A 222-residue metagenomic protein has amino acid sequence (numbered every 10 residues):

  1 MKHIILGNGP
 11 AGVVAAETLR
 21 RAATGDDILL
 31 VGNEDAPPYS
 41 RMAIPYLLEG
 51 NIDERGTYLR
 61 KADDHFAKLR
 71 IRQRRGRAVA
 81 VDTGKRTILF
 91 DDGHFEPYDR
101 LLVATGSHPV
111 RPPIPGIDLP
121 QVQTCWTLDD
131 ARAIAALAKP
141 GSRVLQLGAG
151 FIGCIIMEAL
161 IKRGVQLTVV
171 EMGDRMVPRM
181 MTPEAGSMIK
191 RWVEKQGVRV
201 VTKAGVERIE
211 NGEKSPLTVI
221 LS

Functional and structural regions predicted by a protein language model:
M1-R72, E158-E184: Beta1-alpha1 glycine-rich phosphate/pyrophosphate-binding loop at the start of Rossmann-like nucleotide-binding domains
H3-I4, L59-L145, T218-S222: FAD-binding core/adjacent interface of flavoenzyme oxidoreductases
G7-A11, W126-T127, L147-I152: Glycine-rich Rossmann-fold phosphate-binding loop(s) that bind the pyrophosphate of adenine dinucleotide cofactors
G12, R41, P45, R111 (+3 more regions): A general structural signal for well-ordered alpha-helical segments in protein cores
G25-D27, Q73-L89, E96, R163-S222: A Rossmann-like FAD-binding core segment of flavoenzymes
A36, E96, P109-V110, D130 (+4 more regions): Surface-exposed, flexible loop/turn segments at secondary-structure boundaries
F151-A159: Mid-domain beta-loop-alpha active-site segment that forms a flexible, acidic cofactor/metal-binding surface
